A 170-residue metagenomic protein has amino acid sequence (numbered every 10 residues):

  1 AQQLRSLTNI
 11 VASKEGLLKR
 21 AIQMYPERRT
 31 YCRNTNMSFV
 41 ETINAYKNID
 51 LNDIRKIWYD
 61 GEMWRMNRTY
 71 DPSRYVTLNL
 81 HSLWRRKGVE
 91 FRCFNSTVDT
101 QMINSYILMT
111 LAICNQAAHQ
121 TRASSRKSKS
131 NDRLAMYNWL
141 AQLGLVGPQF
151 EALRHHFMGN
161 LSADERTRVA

Functional and structural regions predicted by a protein language model:
Q2-A170: C-terminal accessory/tail domains of diverse enzymes
